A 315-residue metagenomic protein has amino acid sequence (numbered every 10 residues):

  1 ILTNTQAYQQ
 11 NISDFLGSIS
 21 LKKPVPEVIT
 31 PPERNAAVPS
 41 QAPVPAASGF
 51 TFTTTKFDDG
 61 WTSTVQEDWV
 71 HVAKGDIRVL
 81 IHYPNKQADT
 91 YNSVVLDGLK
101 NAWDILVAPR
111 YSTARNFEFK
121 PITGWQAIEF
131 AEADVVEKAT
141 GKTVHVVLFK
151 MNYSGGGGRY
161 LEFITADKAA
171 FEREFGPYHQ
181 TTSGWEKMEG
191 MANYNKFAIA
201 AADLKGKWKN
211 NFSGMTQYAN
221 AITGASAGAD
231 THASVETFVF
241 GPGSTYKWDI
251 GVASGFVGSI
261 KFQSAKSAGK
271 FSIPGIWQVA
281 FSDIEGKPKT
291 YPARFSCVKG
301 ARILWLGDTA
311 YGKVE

Functional and structural regions predicted by a protein language model:
I1-L2, I29: Accessible peptide chain termini
T3-Q10, G258-S259: Surface-exposed, polar/charged faces of alpha-helical domains in mature secreted/periplasmic/lumenal proteins
D14-L21, E27-E315: Lipid interaction determinants
